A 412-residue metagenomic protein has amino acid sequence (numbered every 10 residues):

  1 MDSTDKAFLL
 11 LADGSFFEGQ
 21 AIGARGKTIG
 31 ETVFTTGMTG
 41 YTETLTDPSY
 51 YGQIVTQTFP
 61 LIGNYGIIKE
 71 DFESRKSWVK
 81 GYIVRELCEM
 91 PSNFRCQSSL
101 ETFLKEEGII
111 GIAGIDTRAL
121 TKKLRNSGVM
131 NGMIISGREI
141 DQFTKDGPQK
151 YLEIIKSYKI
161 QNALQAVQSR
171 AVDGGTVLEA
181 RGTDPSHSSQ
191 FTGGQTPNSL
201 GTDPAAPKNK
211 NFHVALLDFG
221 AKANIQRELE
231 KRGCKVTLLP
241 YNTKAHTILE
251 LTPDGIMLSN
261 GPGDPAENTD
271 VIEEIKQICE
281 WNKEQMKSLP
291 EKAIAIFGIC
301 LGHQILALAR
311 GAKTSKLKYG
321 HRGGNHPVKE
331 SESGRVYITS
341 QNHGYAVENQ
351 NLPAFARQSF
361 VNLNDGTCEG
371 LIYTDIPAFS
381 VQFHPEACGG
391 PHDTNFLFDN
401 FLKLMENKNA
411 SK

Functional and structural regions predicted by a protein language model:
D2-G182, H187, F191, N198 (+5 more regions): RNA-binding accessory domains that recognize and position tRNA/RNA substrates
F8-L9, P327-K329, G370: Residue-level detector of beta-strand face positions
I110, H213, A295-F297, K313 (+1 more regions): Proline-centered loop/turn at the N-terminus of a beta-strand
H213-D218, T339-S340, F379-F383: Active-site-proximal beta-strand elements of phosphoester/diester hydrolases
M257: N-terminal Rossmann-like NAD(P) cofactor-binding module of classical short-chain dehydrogenase/reductase
N260-N349, C388-E406: Cysteine-nucleophile active-site neighborhood
R335-I376, K412: Catalytic beta-strand/loop cores that center a nucleophilic Ser/Cys/Thr and support acyl-enzyme chemistry
